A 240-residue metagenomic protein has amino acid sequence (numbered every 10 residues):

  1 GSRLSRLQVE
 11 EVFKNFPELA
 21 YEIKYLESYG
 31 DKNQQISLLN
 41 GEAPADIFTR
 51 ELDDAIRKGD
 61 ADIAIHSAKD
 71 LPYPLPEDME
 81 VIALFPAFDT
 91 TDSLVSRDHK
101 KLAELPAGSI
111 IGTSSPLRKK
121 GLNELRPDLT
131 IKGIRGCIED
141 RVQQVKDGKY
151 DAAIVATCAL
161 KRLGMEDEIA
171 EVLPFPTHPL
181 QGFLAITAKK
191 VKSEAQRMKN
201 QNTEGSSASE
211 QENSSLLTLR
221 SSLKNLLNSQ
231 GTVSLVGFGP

Functional and structural regions predicted by a protein language model:
G1-E194, K199-Q201, E212-L227: Domain-level signature for soluble enzymes in the chorismate/prephenate branch of the shikimate pathway
S207-E210: Short Gly/Ser/Thr- and charged-rich N-terminal loops/segments that act as flexible capping/hinge elements
N228-P240: Glycine-rich, flexible N-terminal cofactor/catalytic loop recognition
